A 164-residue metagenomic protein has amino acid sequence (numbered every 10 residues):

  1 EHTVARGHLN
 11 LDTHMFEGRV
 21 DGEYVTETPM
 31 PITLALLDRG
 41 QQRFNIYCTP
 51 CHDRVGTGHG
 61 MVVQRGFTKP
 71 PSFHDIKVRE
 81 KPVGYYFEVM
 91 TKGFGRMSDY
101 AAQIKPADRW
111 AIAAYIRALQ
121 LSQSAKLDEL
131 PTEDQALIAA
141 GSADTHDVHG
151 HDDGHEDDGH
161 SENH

Functional and structural regions predicted by a protein language model:
E1-D38, P50-I76: His/Cys-centered metal/cofactor-coordination and adjacent catalytic loops
E1-I32, I104-Y115, H146-H151, H155 (+2 more regions): Periplasmic c-type cytochrome electron-transfer domains
D12, D21, D38-G40, D53 (+8 more regions): Acidic-enriched, low-complexity/disordered segments with a strong bias for Aspartate over Glutamate
G22, V83-G84, E88-M90, A101-G141 (+1 more regions): C-terminal capping alpha-helices of c-type cytochrome domains
L34-T57, P70, Y85, T91-K92 (+2 more regions): Sequence/structural segment immediately N-terminal to covalent heme-attachment motifs in c-type and related
N45-K69, F94-S98, Q103, A118-K126: Periplasmic/extracellular electron-transfer cofactor-ligation site, primarily the c-type cytochrome heme-c attachment
H52, D75, E80-G95, D99: Soluble extracytoplasmic domains of inner/organellar membrane proteins
G66, P70, H74-K77, I116 (+1 more regions): Alpha-helix boundary/capping detector
